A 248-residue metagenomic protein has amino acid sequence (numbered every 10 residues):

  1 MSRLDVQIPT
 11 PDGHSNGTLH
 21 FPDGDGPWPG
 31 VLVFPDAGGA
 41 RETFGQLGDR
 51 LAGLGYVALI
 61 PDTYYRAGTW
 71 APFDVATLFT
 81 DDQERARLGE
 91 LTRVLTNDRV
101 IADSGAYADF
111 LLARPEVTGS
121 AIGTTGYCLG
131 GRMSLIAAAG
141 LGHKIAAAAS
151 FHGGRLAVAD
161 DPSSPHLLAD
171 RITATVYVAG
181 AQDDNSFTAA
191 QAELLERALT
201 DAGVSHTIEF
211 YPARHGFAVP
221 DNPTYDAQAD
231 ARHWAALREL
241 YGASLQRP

Functional and structural regions predicted by a protein language model:
M1-P248: N-terminal cap/leader regions of alpha/beta-hydrolase-fold enzymes, predominantly small-molecule hydrolases
